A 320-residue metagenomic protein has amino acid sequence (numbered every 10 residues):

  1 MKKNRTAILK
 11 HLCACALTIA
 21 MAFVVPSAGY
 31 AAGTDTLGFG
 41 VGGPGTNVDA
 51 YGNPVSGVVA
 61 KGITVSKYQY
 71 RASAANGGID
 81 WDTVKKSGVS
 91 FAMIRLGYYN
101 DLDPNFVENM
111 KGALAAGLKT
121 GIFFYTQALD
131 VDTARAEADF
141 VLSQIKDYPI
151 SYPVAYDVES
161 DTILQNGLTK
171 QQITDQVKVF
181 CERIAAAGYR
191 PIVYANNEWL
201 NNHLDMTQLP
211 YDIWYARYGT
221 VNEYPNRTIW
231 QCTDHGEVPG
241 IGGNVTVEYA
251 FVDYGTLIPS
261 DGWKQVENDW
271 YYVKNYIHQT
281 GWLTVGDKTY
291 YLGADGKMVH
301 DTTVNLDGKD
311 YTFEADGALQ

Functional and structural regions predicted by a protein language model:
N4-Y30: Sec-dependent N-terminal signal peptides of Gram-positive bacterial secreted proteins and lipoproteins
A22, Y30-A31, I258-Q320: Extracellular adhesion/carbohydrate-binding repeat motifs centered on closely spaced tryptophans
A32-D82, Q208-S260: Functionally critical loop-and-helix segments that line ligand-binding/catalytic clefts of soluble enzyme domains
D35-C181, A185-A187: Substrate-binding cleft of extracellular glycoside hydrolase catalytic domains
T120, R190-I192, I213: Hydrophobic anchor at the start of a short beta-strand that flanks the dinucleotide cofactor-binding loop
T133-A136, W199-T207: Glycine-rich, charge-decorated loop segments at or immediately adjacent to ligand/cofactor-binding or catalytic sites
L142-Y156, S160-T162, L204-N226: Structural recognition of alpha->loop->beta junctions
I184-N202: Aromatic-lined carbohydrate-recognition surfaces of secreted/lumenal glycan-active proteins
